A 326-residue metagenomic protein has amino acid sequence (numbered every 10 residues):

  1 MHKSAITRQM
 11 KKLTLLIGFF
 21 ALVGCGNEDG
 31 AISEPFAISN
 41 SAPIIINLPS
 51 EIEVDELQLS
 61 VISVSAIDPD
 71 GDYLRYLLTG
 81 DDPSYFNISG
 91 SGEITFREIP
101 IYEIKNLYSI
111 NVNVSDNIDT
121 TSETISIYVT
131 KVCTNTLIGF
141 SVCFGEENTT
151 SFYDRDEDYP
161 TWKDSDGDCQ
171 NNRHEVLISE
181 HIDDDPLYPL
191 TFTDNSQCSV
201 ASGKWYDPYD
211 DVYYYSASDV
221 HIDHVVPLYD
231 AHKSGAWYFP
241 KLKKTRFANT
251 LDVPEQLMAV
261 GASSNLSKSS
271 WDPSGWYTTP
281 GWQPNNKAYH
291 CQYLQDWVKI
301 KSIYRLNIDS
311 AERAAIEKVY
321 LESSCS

Functional and structural regions predicted by a protein language model:
H2-T14: Bacterial N-terminal signal peptides that target proteins for export
L15-F19: Hydrophobic helical h-region of N-terminal Sec-dependent signal peptides in bacterial secretory/periplasmic proteins
G26-G30, P43-V132: Acidic, turn/loop-rich segments in luminal/extracellular domains of secretory-pathway and cell-surface proteins
S33-P49, L137-I138: Post-signal peptide N-terminal segment of mature Sec-exported envelope proteins
C133-S179, E312, S324-C325: N-terminal module-boundary/linker segments of secreted carbohydrate-active enzymes
D164-Y206: Long, compositionally biased stretches
W205-S326: Domain-level detector of nuclease and nuclease-like folds in predominantly extracellular/periplasmic contexts
